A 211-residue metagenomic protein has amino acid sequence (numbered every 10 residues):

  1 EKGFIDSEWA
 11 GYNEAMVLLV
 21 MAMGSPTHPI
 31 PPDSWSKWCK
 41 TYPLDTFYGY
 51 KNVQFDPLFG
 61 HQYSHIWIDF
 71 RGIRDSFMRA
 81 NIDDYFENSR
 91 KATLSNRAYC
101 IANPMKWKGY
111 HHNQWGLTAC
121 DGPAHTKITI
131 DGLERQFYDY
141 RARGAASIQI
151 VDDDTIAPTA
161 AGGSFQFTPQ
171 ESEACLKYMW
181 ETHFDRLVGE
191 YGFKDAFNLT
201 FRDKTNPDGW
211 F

Functional and structural regions predicted by a protein language model:
E1-F211: Ser/Thr/Asn(+Pro)-rich, low-complexity disordered segments
